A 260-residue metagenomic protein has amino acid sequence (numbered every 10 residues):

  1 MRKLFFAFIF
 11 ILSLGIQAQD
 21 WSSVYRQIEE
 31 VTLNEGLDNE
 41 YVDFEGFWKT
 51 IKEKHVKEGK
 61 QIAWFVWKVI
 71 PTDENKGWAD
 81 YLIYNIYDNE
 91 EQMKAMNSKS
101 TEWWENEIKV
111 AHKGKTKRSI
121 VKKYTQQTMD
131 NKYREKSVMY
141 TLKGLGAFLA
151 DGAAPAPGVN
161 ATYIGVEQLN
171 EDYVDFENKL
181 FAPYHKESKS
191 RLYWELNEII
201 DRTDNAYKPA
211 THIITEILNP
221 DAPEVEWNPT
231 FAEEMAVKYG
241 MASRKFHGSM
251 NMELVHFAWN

Functional and structural regions predicted by a protein language model:
M1-S22: Bacterial Sec-dependent N-terminal signal peptides
A18-N106, V110-N260: Short S/T/G/P-rich N-terminal loop/turn motif that feeds into the first structured element of a domain
